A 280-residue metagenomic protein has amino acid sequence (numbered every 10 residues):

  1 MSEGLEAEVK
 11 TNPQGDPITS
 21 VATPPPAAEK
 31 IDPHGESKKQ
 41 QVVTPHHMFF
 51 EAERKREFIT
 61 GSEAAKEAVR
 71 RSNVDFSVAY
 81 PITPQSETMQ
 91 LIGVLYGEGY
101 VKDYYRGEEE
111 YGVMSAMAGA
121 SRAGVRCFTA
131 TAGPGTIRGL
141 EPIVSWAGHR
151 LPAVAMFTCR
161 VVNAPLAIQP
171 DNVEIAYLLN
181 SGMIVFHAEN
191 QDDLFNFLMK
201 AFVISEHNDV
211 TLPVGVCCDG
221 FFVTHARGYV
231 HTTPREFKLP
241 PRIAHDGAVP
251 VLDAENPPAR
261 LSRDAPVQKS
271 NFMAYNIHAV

Functional and structural regions predicted by a protein language model:
S2-M183, M199, D219: Thiamine diphosphate
P26, P213-V280: Conformationally flexible catalytic loops at phosphate/diphosphate-handling active centers
H34, H46-H47, Y100, H149 (+6 more regions): Histidine (H) residue identity feature
T88, D192-L194, R227: A generic structural micro-environment signature that highlights single residues at secondary-structure boundaries
S115-A116, N196-F197, H225-R227: Short, solvent-exposed polar/charged micro-motifs at secondary-structure junctions
A120, K200-V203, V230-T232: Short, surface-exposed amphipathic charged segments that create phosphate/polyanion-binding patches used for binding
G133-P134, T158-A164, G182-H187, D209-C217 (+1 more regions): A short, terminal or domain-edge coil/loop segment
Q169-P213, C217-G220, I243-D246: Conserved thiamine diphosphate
